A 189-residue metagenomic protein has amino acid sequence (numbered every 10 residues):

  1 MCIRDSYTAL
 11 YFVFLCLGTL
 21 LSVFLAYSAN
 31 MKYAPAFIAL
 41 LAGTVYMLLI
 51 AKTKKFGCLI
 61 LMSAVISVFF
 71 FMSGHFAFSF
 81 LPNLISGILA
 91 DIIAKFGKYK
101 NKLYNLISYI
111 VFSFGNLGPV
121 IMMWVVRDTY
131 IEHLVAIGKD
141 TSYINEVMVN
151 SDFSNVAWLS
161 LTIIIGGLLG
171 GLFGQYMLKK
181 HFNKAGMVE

Functional and structural regions predicted by a protein language model:
M1-I3: Short, small-residue-biased leader/transition segments that mark boundaries at the very start of proteins
T8-L17, V65-S73, V111-V120: Aromatic-anchored segments of alpha-helical transmembrane domains
L17-S28: Short, hydrophobic transmembrane alpha-helix segments
M31-A39, S79-F80, D152-I164: Alpha-helical transmembrane segments of polytopic membrane proteins
Y33-I92: Alpha-helical membrane segments and adjacent membrane-interface helices in multi-pass membrane proteins
N83-I121, G171: Short helix-perturbing small/polar motifs within transmembrane alpha-helices
S108-K179: Membrane-embedded alpha-helical hairpins and interfacial helices in multi-pass inner-membrane proteins
K179-E189: Short, charged juxtamembrane terminal tails flanking transmembrane helices
